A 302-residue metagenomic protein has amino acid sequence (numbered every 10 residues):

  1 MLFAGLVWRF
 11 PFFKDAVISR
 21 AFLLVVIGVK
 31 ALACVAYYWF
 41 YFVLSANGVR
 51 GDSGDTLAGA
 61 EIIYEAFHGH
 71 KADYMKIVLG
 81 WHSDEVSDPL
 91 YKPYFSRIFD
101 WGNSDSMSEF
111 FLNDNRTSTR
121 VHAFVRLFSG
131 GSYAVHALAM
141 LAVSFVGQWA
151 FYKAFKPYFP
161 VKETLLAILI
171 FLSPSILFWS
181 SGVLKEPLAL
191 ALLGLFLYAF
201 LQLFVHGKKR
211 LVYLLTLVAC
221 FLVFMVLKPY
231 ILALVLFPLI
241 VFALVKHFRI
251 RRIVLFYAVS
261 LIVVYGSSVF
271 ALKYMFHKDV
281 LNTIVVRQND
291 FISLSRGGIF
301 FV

Functional and structural regions predicted by a protein language model:
L6-F10, H136-Y158: Transmembrane-helix motifs of polytopic, lipid-linked glycan transferases
I18-A21, K208-L214, K246-V263: Membrane-interfacial entry segments at the cytosolic side of transmembrane helices
Y41-G59, H68-I98, F110-V121: Extracytoplasmic catalytic/substrate-binding loops of multi-pass membrane glycan-assembly enzymes
N113, H122-G130, A139-A150, L192: Transmembrane alpha-helices of multi-pass, membrane-embedded glycan-processing enzymes that use lipid-linked
A134, F151-L172: Transmembrane-helix signature of polytopic, membrane-embedded enzymes that assemble or transfer cell-envelope glycans
K156-V161, F196-V212: Membrane-interface transmembrane helices that cradle and orient dolichyl/undecaprenyl
L177-F178, V212-P229: Membrane-interface alpha helices of multi-pass inner-membrane proteins
G182-P187: Short acidic/glycine- and proline-prone juxtamembrane loop motifs at membrane-interface regions of multi-pass membrane
